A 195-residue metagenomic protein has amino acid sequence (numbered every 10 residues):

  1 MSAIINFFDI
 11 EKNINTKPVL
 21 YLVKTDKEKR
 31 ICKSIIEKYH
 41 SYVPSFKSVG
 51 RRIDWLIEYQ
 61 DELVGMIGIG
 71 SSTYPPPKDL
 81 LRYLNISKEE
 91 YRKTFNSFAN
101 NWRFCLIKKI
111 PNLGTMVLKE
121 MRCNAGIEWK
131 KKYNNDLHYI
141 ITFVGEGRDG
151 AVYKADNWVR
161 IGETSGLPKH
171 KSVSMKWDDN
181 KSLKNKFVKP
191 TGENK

Functional and structural regions predicted by a protein language model:
M1-I4, E193-K195: Intrinsically disordered, low-complexity and often Lys/Arg-enriched segments
S2-G50, L56: Short amphipathic alpha-helix that is part of the acyltransferase structural core
L22, R51-I53, Y59-Q60, M66-K186: Acyl-donor binding region in acyl/amide transferases
T25-R30, L81, S172, T191-G192: Short, structured coil/loop segments at alpha-helix boundaries
N185-N194: Conserved beta strand-loop-helix elements of the APE1-like EEP
